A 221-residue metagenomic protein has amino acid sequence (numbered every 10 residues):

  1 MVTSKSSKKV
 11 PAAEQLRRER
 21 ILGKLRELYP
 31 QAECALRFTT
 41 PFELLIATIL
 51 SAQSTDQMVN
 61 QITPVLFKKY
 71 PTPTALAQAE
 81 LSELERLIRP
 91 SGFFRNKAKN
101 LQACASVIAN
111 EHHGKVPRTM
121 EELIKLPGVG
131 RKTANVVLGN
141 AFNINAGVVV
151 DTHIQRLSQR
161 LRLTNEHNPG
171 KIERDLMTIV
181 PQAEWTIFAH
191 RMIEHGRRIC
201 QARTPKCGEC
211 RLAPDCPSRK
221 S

Functional and structural regions predicted by a protein language model:
M1: Phosphate- and other anionic-substrate recognition elements at nucleic-acid/protein interfaces
K5-S221: Catalytic cores of DNA base-excision repair glycosylases
